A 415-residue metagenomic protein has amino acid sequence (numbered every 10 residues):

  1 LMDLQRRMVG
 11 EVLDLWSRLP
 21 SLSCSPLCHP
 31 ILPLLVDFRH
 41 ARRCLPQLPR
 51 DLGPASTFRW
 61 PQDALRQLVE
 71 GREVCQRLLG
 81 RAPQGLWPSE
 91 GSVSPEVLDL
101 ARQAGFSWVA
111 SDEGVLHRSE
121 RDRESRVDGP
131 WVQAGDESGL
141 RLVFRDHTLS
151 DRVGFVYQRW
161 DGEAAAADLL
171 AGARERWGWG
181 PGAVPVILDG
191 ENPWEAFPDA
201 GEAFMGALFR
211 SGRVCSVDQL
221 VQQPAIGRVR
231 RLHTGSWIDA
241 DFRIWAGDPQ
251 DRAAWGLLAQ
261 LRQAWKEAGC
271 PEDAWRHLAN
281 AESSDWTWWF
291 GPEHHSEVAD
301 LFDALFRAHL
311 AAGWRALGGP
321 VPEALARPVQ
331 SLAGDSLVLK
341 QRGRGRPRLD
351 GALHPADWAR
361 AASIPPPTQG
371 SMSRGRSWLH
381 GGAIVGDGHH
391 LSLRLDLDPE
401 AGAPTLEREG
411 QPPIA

Functional and structural regions predicted by a protein language model:
L1-G85, G91-D151, Q158, E163-P181 (+5 more regions): Catalytic alpha-helical scaffold of carbohydrate-active enzymes acting on polysaccharides/glycoconjugates
L22-S23, L140-R141, V184, P347-L349 (+1 more regions): A broad, low-specificity signal marking well-ordered, structured residues that form hydrophobic/aromatic
C28, S111, R145-D146, D189 (+3 more regions): Structured loops at beta-to-helix junctions and adjacent beta-edge loops in soluble globular domains
P83, L140, A183, W275 (+2 more regions): Extracellular structured ligand-interaction cores
G85-P88, L142, P185-I187, S392-R394: Structured core elements
R121-G343: Active-site and substrate-binding clefts of carbohydrate-active enzymes
F144-R145, P413-A415: Short amphipathic beta-strand/extended segments with alternating polar/hydrophobic composition
A326-I414: Order/disorder boundary and secretion-linked terminal/linker segments
